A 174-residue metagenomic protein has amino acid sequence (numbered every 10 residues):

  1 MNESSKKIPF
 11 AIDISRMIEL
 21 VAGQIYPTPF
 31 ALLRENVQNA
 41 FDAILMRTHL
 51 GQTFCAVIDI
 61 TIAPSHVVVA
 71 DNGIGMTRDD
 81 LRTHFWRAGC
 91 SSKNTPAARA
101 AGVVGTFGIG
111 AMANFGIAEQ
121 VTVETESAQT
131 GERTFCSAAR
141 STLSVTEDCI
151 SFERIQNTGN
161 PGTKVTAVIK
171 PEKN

Functional and structural regions predicted by a protein language model:
M1-I169: GHKL (Bergerat-fold) ATPase N-terminal catalytic module, capturing the glycine-rich phosphate-binding loop and acidic
K173-N174: Short, conserved charged micro-motifs
